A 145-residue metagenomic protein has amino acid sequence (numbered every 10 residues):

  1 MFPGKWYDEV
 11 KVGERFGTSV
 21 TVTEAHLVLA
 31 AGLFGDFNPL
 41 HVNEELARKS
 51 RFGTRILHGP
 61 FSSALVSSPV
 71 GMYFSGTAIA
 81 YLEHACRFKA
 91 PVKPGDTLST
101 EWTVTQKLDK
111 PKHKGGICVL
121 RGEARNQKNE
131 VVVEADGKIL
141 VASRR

Functional and structural regions predicted by a protein language model:
M1-E83, R144: Hot-dog-fold acyl-thioester-processing enzymes
M1-V12, P91-T97, E101-R145: HotDog/MaoC-like acyl-thioester-processing domains
T54-R55, A78, A90, P111-H113: Short histidine-centered beta-strand/loop micro-motifs that create catalytic or ligand/metal-coordination sites
M72-D96, T100: Mid-chain, well-packed structural core segment of small domains
